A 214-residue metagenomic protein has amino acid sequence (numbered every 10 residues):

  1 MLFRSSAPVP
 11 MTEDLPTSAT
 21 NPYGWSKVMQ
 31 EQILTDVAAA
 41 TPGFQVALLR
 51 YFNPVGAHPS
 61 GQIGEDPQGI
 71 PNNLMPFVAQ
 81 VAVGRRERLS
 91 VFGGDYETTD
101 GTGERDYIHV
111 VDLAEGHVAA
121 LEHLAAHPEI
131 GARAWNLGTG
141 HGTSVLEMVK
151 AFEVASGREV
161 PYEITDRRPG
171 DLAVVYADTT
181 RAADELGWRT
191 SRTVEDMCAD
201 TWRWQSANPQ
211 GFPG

Functional and structural regions predicted by a protein language model:
M1-L2: Short, small-residue-biased leader/transition segments that mark boundaries at the very start of proteins
S5-A7, H58-S60, L146-M148: Short glycine-/acidic-enriched loop or helix-start segments at secondary-structure transitions that form or flank
S6-N53, G61-N73: Catalytic helix-loop patch of NAD(P)-dependent Rossmann-fold dehydrogenases
A7, R50-V55, G93-D95, T179: Short, small-residue-rich loop/turn micro-motifs
H58-P71, V78-V81, E87: Hydrophobic, Gly/Ser/Ala-rich alpha-helical and linker tracts in large acyl-processing enzymes of secondary/lipid
L74-G214: C-terminal substrate-binding subdomain of Rossmann-fold SDR/epimerase-dehydratase oxidoreductases
